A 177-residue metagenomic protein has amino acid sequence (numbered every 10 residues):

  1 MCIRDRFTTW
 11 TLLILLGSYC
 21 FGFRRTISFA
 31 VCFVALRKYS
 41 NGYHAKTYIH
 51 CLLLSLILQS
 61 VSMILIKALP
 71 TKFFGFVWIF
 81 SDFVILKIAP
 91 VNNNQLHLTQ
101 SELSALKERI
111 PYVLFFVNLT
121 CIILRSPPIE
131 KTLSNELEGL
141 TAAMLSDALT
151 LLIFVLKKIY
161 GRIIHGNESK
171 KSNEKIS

Functional and structural regions predicted by a protein language model:
M1-I3: Short, small-residue-biased leader/transition segments that mark boundaries at the very start of proteins
G17-F29, G75-S81: Structural signature of hydrophobic alpha-helical transmembrane segments
F33-H44, P90-L98, V155: C-terminal ends of transmembrane helices
R37-L65: Interfacial aromatic-anchored transmembrane helix boundaries in multi-pass membrane proteins
K46-I57, G75-I79, L103-E108: Cytoplasmic-side transmembrane-helix entry/capping segments in multi-pass membrane proteins
S62-K72, F115-K131: Hydrophobic alpha-helical transmembrane segments in multi-pass integral membrane proteins
N93-V117: Membrane-helix boundary/juxtamembrane motif in polytopic membrane proteins
Y160-S177: Short, highly charged, low-complexity non-transmembrane loops/tails of multi-pass membrane proteins
